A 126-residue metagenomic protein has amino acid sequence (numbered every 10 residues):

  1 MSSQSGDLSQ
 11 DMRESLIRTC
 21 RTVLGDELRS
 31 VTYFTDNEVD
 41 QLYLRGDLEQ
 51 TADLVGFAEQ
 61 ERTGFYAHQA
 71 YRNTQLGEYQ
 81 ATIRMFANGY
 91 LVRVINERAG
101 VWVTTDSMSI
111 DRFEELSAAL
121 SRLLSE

Functional and structural regions predicted by a protein language model:
M1-E126: Non-catalytic interaction/Regulatory regions outside core domains
